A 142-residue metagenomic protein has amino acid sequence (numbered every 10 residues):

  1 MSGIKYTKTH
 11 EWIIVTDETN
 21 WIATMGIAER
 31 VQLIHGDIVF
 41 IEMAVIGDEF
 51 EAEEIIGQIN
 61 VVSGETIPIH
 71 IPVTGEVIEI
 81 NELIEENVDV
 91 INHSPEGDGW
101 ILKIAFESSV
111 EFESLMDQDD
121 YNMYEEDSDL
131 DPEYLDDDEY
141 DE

Functional and structural regions predicted by a protein language model:
M1-A52, H93-D120, Y124-E142: Acidic, low-complexity mobile loops and tails
H10-I13, I59, I69, V77: Conserved hydrophobic positions within beta-strands
I55-G57, V62-G64, I84, S108: Short, charged beta-turn/beta-strand-edge "cap" motif at the junction between a beta-strand and an adjacent loop
G57, I78, N122: Nucleotide phosphate-binding site architecture
S63-D98: Mid-chain, well-packed structural core segment of small domains
